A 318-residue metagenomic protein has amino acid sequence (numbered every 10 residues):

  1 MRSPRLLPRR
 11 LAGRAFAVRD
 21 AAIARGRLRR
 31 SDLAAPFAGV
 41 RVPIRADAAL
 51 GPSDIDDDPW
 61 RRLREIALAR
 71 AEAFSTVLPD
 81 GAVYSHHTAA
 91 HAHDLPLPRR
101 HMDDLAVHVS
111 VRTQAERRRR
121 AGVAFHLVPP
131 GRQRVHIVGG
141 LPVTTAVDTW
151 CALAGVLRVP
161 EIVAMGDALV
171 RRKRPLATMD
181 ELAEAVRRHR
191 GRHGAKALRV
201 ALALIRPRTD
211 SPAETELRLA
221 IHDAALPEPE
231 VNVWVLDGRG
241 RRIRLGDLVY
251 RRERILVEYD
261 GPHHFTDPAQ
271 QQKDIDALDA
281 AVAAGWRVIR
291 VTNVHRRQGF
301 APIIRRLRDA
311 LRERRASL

Functional and structural regions predicted by a protein language model:
M1-G194, R312, S317: Short gly/ser-rich loop at a beta-strand->alpha-helix junction or flexible surface loop bordering the NTP-binding
R9-A12, V18-L28, V170-L318: Surface segments flanking catalytic/ligand-binding clefts of nucleic-acid enzymes
